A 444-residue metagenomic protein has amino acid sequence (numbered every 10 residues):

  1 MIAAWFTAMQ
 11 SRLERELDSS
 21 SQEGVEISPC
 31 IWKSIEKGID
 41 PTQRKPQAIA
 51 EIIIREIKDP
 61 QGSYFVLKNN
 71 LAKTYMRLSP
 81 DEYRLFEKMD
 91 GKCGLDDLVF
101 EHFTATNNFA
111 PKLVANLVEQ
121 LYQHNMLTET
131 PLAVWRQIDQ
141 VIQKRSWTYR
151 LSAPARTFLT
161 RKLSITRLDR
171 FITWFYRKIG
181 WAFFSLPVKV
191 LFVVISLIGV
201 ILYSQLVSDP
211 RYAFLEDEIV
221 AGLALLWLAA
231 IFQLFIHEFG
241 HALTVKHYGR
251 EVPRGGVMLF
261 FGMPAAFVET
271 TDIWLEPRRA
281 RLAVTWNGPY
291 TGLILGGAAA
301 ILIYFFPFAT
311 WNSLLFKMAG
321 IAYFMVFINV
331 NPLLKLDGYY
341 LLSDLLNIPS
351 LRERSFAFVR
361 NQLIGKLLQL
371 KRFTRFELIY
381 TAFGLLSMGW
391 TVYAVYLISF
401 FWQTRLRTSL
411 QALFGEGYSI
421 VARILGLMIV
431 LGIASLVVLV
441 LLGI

Functional and structural regions predicted by a protein language model:
I2-E36, P60-S63, N70-F183: Long, charge-rich, low-complexity alpha-helical segments
A4, I198-Y203, V326-V330, V392-T404 (+1 more regions): Alpha-helical transmembrane segments
D139-F235: Topogenic membrane-insertion module of multi-pass membrane proteins
S146-T166, L223-W274, L341-D344, P349-S350: Small-residue-rich helix-interface/hinge motifs
R161, L275-N331: Metalloprotease/metallohydrolase-associated module, dominated by Zn2+-dependent proteases
Y176-F192, T271-I294, L363-Y393: Loop-to-transmembrane boundary segments
I179, E216-I219, R375-F376, S409-L431: Membrane-interface segments at the starts/ends of alpha-helical transmembrane spans
D209-P210, E251-P253, N329-F356, W402-L410: Juxtamembrane/interfacial segments flanking transmembrane helices
